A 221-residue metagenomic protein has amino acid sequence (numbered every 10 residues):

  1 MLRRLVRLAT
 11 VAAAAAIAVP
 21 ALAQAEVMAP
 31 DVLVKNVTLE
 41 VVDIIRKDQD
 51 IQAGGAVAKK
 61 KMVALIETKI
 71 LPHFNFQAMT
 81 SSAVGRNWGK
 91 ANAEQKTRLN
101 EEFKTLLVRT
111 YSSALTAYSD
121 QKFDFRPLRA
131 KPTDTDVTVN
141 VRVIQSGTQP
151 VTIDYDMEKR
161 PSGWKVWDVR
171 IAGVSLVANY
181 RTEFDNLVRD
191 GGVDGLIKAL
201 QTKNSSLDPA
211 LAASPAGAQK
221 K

Functional and structural regions predicted by a protein language model:
M1-A12: Bacterial N-terminal signal peptides that target proteins for export
I17-E26: Sec/Tat signal peptide C-region and signal peptidase I cleavage site
V27-L107, Y111: Early exported N-terminus immediately downstream of N-terminal targeting peptides
M28, K60, K131-T133, P161 (+1 more regions): Mature soluble domains of exported/periplasmic/lumenal proteins and thiol-rich metal-chelating peptides
A53-G54, F123, L196-I197: Short, hydrophobic secondary-structure boundary micro-motifs
R109-V151, K203-K221: Surface-exposed, charged secondary-structure patches
P150-A178: Short beta-strand edge/turn micro-motifs at domain boundaries
D168-K221: Low-complexity, intrinsically disordered terminal/linker segments enriched in charged and Gly/Pro repeats
